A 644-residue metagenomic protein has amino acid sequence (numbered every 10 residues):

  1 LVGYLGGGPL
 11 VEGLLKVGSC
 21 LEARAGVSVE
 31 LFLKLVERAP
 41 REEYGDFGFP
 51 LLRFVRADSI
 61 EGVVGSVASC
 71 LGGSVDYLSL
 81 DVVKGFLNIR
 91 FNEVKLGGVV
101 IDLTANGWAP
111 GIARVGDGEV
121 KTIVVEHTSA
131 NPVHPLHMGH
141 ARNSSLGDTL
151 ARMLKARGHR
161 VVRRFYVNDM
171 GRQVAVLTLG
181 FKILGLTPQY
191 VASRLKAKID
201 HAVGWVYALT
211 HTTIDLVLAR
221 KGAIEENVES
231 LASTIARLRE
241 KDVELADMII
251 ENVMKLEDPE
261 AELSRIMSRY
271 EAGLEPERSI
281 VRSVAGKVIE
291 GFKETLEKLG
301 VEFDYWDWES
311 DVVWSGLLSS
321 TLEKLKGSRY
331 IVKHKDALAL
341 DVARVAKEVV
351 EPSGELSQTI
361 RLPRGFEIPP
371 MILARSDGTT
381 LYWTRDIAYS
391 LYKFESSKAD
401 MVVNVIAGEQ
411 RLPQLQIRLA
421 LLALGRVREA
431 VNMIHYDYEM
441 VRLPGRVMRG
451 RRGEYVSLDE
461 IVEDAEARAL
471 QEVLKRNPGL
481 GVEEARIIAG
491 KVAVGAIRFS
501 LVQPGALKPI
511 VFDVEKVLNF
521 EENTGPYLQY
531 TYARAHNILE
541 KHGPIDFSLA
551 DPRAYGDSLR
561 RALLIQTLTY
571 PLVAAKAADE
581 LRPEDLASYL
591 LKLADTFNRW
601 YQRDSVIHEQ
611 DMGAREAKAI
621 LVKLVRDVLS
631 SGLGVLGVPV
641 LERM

Functional and structural regions predicted by a protein language model:
V2-G97, P110-M644: Non-catalytic interaction-recognition regions
G98-L103: Short, charged, solvent-exposed linker or helix-capping segments at domain edges/interfaces that act as flexible hinges
